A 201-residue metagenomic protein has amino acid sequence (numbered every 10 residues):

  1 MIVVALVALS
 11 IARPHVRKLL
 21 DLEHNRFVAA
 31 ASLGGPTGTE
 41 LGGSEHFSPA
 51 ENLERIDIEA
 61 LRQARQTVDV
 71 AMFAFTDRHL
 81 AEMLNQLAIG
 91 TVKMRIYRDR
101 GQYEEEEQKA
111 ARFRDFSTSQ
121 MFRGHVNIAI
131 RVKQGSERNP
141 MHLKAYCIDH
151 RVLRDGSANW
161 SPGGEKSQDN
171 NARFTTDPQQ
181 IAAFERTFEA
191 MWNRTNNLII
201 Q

Functional and structural regions predicted by a protein language model:
M1-I11: Hydrophobic membrane-insertion alpha-helices, especially the h-region of bacterial N-terminal signal peptides
H15-Q63, E82, Q86-Q201: HKD-type phospholipase D/PLD-like phosphodiesterase module
E51, A74-R78: Short beta->alpha connector loops
A71: Short alpha-helical functional segments enriched in proximate histidine and acidic residues
